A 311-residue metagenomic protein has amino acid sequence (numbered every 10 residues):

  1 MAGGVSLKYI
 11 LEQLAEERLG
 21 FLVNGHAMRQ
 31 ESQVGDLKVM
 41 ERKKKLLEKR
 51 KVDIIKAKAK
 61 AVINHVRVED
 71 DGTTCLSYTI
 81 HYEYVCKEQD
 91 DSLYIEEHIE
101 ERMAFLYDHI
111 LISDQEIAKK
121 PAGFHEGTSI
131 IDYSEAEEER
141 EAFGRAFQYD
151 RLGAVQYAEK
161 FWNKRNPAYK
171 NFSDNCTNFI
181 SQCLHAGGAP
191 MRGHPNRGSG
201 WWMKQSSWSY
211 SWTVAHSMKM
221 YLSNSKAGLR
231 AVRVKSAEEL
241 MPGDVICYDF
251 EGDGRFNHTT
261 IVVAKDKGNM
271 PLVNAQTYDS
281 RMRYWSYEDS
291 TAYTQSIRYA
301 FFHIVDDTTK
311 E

Functional and structural regions predicted by a protein language model:
A2-T73: Short Lys/Arg-enriched alpha/beta "domain-start" segment
A61-H65, E97-F105, T260: Hydrophobic/aromatic beta-strand elements that line small-molecule binding cavities or substrate pockets in beta-rich
T74-C86: A short beta-strand signature
E83-S92, M282-R283, T309-K310: Short, surface-exposed beta-strand/loop "edge" segments at domain boundaries and coil↔beta transitions
V85-Y149: Non-catalytic propeptide/linker segments at domain boundaries
D132-T213: N-terminal capping segments
M203-L272: ...with weaker cross-activation on analogous glycine-rich loops/strands in unrelated enzymes
P271-L272, Q276, S286-E311: Low-complexity, Gly/Ser/Thr/Pro-rich intrinsically disordered linker/tail segments
